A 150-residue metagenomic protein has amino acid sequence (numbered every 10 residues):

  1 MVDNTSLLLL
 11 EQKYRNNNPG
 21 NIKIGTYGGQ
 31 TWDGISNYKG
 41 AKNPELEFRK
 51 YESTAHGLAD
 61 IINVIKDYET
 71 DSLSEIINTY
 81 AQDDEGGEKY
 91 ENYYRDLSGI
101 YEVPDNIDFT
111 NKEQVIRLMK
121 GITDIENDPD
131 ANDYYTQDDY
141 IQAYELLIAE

Functional and structural regions predicted by a protein language model:
M1-E150: Cell-wall polysaccharide-cleaving catalytic domain and substrate-binding groove, primarily in peptidoglycan/chitin
